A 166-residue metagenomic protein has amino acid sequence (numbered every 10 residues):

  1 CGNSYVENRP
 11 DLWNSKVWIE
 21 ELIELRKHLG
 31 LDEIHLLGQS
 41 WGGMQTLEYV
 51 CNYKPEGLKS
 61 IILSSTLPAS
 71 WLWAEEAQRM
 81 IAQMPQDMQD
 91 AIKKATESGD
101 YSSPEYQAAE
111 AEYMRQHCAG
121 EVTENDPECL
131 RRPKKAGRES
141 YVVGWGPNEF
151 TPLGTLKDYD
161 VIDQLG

Functional and structural regions predicted by a protein language model:
C1-W41, Y53: Active-site loop/oxyanion-hole signature of alpha/beta-hydrolase fold enzymes
Y5-N8, L72-A77, N125: Short aromatic-enriched loop/helix-cap "lid" or pocket-rim segments at secondary-structure transitions that line
N8-W13, L36, M44-Q45, L58 (+4 more regions): Extended interaction regions within the primary functional domain
S15, I19-L22, A77, I81 (+1 more regions): Amphipathic alpha-helical segments in well-structured domains
I23, I162-L165: Short hydrophobic/charged patches on amphipathic alpha-helices used for structural packing and interfaces
D32-R79: Conserved hydrolase catalytic core segment
A82-Q83, D90-D163: Alpha/beta-hydrolase
